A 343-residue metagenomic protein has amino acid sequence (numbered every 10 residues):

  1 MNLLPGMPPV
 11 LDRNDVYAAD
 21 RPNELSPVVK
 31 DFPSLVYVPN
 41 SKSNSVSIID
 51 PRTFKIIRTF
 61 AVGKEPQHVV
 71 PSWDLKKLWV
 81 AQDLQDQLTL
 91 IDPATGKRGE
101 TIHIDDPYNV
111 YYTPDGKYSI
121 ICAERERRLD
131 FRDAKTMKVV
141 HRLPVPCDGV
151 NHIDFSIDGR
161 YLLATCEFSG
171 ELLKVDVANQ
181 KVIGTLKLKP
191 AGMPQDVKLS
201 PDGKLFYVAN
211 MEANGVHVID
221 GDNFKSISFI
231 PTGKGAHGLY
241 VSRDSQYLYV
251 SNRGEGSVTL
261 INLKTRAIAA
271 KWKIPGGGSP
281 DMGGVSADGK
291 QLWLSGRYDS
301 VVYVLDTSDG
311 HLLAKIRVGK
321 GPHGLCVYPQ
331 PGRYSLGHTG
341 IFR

Functional and structural regions predicted by a protein language model:
M1-R343: Predominantly soluble domains enriched in secretory-pathway, periplasmic, or organellar proteins
